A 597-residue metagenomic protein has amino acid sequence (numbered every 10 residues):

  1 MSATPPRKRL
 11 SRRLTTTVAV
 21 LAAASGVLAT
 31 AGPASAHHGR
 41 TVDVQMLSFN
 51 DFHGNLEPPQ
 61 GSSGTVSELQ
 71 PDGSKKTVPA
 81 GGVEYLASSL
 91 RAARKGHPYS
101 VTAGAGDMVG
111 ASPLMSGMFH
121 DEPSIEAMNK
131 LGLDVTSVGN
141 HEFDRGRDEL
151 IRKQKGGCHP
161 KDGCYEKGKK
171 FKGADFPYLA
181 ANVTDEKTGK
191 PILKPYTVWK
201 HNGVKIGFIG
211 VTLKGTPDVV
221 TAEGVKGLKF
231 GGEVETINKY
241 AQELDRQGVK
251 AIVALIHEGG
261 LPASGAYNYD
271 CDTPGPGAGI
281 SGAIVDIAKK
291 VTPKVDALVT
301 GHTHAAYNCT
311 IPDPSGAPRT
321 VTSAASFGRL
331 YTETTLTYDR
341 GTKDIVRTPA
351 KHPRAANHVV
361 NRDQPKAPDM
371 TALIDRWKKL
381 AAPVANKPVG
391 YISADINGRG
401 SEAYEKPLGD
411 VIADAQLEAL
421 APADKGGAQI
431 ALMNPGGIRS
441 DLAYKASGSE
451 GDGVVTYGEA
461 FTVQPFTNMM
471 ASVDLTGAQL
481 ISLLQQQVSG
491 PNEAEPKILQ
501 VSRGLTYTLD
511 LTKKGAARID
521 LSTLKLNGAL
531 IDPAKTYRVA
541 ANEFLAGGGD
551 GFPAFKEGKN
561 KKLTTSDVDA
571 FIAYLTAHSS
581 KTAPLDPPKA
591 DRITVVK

Functional and structural regions predicted by a protein language model:
M1-A36: Secretory targeting and sorting signals
S2-P5, A36-H358, V411-E418, A431 (+3 more regions): Acidic, metal/ion-coordinating pockets
A34, G210-A222, A350-H352, K378 (+4 more regions): N-terminal accessory/precursor segments of enzymes
V42-Q45, N55, T65, E166-N182 (+6 more regions): Feature captures C-terminal
T221-A222, A317-P318, D395-G400, Q464-T467: Flexible glycine/proline-enriched surface loops and loop-helix/loop-strand junctions
R362-P365, D410: Conserved, carboxylate-rich catalytic/transport cores that coordinate ions
A367, A372, A385, V389 (+2 more regions): Long, compositionally biased non-active-site segments enriched in small/hydrophobic residues and glycine
A385-E405: Glycine-rich phosphate/diphosphate-binding loops and the adjacent beta-loop-alpha structural elements that coordinate
